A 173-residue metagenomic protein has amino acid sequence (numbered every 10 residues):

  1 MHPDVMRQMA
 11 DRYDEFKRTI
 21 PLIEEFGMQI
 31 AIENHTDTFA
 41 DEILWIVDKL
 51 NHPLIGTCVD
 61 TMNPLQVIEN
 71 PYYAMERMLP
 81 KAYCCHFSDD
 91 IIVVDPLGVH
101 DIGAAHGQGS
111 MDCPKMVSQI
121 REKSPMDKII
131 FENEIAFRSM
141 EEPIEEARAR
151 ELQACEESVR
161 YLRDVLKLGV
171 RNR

Functional and structural regions predicted by a protein language model:
M1-G56: Active-site acidic/histidine proton-transfer and metal-coordination neighborhood in alpha/beta enzyme cores
A40-L54, V59, L65-R173: Histidine-acidic metal/acid-base catalytic patches
